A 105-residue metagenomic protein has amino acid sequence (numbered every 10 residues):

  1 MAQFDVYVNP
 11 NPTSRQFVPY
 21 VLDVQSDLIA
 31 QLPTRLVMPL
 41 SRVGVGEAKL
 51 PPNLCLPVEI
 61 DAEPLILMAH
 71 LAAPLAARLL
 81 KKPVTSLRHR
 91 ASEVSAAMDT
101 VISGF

Functional and structural regions predicted by a protein language model:
M1-N9: Short coil-to-beta transition motif at edge beta-strands of beta-rich domains
V6, R15-P57: Compact nucleic-acid interaction/catalytic patches
V8, L22, A96-D99: Residue-level recognition of well-ordered secondary-structure positions
V8, V45, K81-T85: A general structural-boundary detector
V58-F105: C-terminal terminal-subdomain/extension
